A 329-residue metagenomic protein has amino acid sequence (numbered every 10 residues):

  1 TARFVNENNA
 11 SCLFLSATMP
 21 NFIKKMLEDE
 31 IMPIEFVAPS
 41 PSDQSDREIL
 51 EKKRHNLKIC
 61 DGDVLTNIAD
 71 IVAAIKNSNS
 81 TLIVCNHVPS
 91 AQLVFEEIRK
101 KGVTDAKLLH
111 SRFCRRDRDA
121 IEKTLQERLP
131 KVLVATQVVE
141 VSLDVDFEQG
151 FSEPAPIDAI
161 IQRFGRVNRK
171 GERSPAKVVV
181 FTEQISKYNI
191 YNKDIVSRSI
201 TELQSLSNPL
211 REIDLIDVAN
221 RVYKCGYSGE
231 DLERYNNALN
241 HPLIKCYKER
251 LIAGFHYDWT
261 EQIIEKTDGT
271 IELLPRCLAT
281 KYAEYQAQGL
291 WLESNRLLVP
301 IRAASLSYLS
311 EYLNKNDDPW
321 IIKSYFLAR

Functional and structural regions predicted by a protein language model:
T1-L27: Conserved helicase ATPase motor motifs in RecA-like P-loop NTPase domains
N8-A10, E51-H55, V103-D105, V145-E148 (+1 more regions): Short glycine-/polar-rich loops that comprise or flank the Walker A/P-loop and associated switch/sensor motifs
N8-F14, S80, L129-V132: Loop/turn-to-beta-strand initiation segments
M19-K76: Interdomain hinge/linker at the junction between the two RecA-like core domains of SF2 helicases
P33-S42, K101-D117: Conserved RecA-like helicase motor-core motifs
A74-R99, L108: Conserved strand-helix element at the start of the C-terminal RecA-like helicase core
S111-D119, L129-K187: Conserved RecA-like helicase motor core of SF1/SF2 enzymes
F147, I161-F164, K170-R329: C-terminal accessory region of SF2 helicases/translocases
